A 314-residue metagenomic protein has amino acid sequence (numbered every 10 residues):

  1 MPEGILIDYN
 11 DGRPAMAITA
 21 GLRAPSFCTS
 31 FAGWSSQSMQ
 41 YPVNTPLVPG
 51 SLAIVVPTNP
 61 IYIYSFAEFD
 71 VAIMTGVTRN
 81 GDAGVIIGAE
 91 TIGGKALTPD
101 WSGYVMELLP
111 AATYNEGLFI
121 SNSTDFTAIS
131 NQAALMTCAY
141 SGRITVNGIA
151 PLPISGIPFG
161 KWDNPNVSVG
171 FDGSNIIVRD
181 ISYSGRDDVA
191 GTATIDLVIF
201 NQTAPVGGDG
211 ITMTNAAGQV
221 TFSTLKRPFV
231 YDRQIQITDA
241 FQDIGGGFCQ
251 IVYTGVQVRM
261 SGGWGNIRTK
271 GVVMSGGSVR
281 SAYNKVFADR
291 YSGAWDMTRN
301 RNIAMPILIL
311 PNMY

Functional and structural regions predicted by a protein language model:
M1-L52, P57-I61, F66-P151, S182-G265 (+1 more regions): Extracellular receptor-binding modules and their adjoining Ser/Thr/Gly/Asp/Asn-rich linkers
A83-V85, I176, V279: Hydrophobic residues embedded in beta-strands of well-ordered beta-sheets
I154-I157: Short, hydrophobic/aromatic-rich segments at coil-to-beta transitions
N164-V167: Short, solvent-exposed loop/linker segments at beta-strand-coil boundaries, enriched for Pro/Gly and Ser/Thr
V169-D188: Function-critical acidic carboxylates
G265-I267, V279: Conserved P-loop small GTPase signature centered on TRAFAC-class small GTPases
